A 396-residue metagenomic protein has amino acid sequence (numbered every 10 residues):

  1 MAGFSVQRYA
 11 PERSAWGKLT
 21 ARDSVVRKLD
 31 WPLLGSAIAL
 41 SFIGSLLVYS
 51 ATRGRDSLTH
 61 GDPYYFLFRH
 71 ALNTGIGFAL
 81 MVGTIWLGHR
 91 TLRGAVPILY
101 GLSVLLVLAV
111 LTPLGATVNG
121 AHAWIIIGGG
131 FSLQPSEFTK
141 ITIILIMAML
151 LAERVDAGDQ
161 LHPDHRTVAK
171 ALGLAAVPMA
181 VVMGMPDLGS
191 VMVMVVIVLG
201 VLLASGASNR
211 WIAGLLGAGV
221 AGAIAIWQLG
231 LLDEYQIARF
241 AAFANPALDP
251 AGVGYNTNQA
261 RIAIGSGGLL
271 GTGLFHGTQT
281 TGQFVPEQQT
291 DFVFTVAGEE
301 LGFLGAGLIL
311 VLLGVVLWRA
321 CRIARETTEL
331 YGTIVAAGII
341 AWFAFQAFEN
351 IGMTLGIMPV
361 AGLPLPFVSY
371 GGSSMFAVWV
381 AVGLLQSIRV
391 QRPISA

Functional and structural regions predicted by a protein language model:
M1-T20, Q346-A396: A juxtamembrane structural motif centered on a specific transmembrane helix
S14-K28, G61: Cytosolic juxtamembrane amphipathic/interface segments immediately preceding and feeding into a transmembrane helix
D23-R27, P163-V168, G282-V285, T327-T328: Helix-boundary and loop/linker segments of multi-pass membrane transporters
L34-F42, L46-S50, S57-N256, T295-L355 (+1 more regions): Hydrophobic alpha-helical transmembrane segments of multi-pass inner membrane proteins, especially in bacterial systems
G129-T139, M185-P186, G268-T272, V360-V378: Glycine/serine-rich anion-binding loops at beta->alpha junctions that coordinate negatively charged ligand groups
A175-G189, A263-Q279, Q283: Membrane-helix interface and discontinuous TM-entry motifs in multi-pass inner-membrane proteins
G268-L304, T327, Y331: Long extracytoplasmic/lumenal interhelical loops at the membrane interface of multi-pass membrane proteins
